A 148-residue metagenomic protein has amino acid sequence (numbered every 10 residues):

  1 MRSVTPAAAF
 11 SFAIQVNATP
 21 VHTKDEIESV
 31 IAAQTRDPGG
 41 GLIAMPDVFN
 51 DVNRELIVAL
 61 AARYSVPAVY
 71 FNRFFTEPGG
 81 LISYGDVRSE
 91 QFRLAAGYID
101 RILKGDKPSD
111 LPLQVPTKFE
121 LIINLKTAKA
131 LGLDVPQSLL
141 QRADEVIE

Functional and structural regions predicted by a protein language model:
M1-E148: Short hydrophobic alpha-helices and adjacent helix-cap/hinge residues
